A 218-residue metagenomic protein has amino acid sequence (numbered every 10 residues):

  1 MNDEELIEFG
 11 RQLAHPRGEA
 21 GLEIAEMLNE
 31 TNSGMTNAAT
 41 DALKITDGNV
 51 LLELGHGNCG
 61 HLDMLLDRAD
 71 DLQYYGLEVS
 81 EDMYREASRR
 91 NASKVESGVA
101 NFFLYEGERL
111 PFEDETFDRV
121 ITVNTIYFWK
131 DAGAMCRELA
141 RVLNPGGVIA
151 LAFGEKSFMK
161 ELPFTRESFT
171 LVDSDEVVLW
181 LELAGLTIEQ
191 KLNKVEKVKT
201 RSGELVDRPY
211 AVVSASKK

Functional and structural regions predicted by a protein language model:
M1-A20, E30: N-terminal, positively charged/glycine-rich alpha-helical extensions of SAM-dependent methyltransferases
E30-N49: Conserved alpha-helix/loop element of class I SAM-dependent methyltransferases that forms part of the SAM/SAH-binding
V50-R109: Class I SAM-dependent methyltransferase SAM/SAH-binding core
E108-R119: A short acidic, Gly/Pro-enriched loop at the edge of an enzyme's catalytic core that lines a small-molecule cofactor
R119-A132: A short SAM/SAH-binding and catalytic strip from SAM-dependent methyltransferases
G133-P145: A short glycine-rich, Lys/Arg-flanked "PGG" loop and its adjoining helix->strand segment in the class I
V148-V178: Conserved class I S-adenosyl-L-methionine
K197-K218: Core SAM-dependent methyltransferase catalytic element
